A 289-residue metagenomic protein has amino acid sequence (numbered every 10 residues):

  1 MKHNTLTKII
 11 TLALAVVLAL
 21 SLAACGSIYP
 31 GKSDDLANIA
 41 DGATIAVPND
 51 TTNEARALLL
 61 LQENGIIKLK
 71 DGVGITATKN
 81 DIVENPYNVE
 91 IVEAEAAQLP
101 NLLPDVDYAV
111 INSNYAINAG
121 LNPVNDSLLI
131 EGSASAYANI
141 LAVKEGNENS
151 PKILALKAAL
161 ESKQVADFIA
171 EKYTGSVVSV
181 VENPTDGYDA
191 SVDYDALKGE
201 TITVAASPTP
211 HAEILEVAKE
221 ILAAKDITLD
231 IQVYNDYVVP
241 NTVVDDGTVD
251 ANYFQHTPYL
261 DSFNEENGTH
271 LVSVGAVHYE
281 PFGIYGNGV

Functional and structural regions predicted by a protein language model:
L20-A24: C-terminal motif of bacterial Sec signal peptides marking the signal peptidase cleavage site
G31-D34, Y137-A155, P281-V289: A bilobed periplasmic-binding-protein/Venus flytrap-type ligand-binding module shared by bacterial periplasmic
G31-I67, S162-D167, V274-V289: A conserved helix-loop-strand patch within extracytoplasmic ligand-binding domains of the periplasmic binding
K32-D34, D105, N118-I130, S262-V274: Ligand-binding "clamshell"
G42-I45, L197-T209, I227-V233: Short, well-ordered beta-strand elements
R56, K70-A77, V83, L154-D193: Ligand-binding clefts/hinges and TM-proximal coupling segments of bilobed small-molecule sensing domains
L60, N80, P208-D230, Y234 (+2 more regions): Short, polar/charged alpha-helical segment
V73-N101, I231-T242: Short helix-initiation/N-cap motifs at beta->coil->alpha
